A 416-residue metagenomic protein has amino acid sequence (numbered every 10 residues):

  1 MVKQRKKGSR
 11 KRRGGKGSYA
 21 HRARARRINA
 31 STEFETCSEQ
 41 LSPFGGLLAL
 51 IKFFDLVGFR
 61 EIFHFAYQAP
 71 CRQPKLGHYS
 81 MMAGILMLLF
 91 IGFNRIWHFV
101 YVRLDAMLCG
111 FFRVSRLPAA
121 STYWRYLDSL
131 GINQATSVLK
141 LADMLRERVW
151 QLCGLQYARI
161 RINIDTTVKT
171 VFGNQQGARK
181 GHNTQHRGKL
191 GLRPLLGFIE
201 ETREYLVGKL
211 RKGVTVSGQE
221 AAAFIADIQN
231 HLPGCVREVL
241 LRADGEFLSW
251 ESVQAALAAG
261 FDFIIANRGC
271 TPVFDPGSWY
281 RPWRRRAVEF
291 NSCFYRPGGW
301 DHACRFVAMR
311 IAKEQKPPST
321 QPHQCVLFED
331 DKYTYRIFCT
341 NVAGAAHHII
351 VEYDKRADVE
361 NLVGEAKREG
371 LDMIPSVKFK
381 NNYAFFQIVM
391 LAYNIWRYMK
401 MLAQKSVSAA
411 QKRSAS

Functional and structural regions predicted by a protein language model:
V2-K189, P194-V214, A221-G234, A259 (+2 more regions): Dynamic "connector" segments at or just before major functional cores
V2-K6, R10-T32, D262-G370, I374: An anionic, glycine-rich sequence signature occurring as long contiguous blocks
L41, C71-S80, Q185, F328 (+2 more regions): Structural motif
F53, F99, V168, A346-F379 (+1 more regions): Short amphipathic alpha-helical "interface-anchor" segments enriched in bulky aromatics
R161, L240, D262: Hydrophobic "anchor" residues on beta-strands that sit immediately upstream of conserved functional sites
D165, E238-L248: Acidic/histidine-rich, metal-coordinating catalytic segments
V253-D262: Short, surface-exposed basic-aromatic patches at helix termini and helix-loop junctions that form
I395-S416: A short, flexible helix-boundary coil/loop motif
